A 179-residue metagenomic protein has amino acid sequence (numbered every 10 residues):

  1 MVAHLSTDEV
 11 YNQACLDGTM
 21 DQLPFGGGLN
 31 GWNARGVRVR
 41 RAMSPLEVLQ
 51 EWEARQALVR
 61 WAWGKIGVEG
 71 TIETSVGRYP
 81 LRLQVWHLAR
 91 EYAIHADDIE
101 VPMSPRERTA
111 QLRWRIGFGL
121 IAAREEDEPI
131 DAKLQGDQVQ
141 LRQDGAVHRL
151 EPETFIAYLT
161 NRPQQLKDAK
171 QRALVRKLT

Functional and structural regions predicted by a protein language model:
M1, V48-E51, R55, Q84 (+1 more regions): Amphipathic alpha-helix face/heptad-repeat signature
A3-A14, L58, E91-D98: Alpha-helical scaffold segments in carbohydrate-active enzymes
H4, P45, E51-A54, T74 (+2 more regions): Broad hydrophobic/π-residue packing in well-ordered secondary structure
V10-K65, E69, L159, K170 (+1 more regions): Short, helix-capping/interhelical loops that line the mouth of catalytic, cofactor-, or ligand-binding pockets
G18-M20, E69-T179: Structured surface interface patches that mediate subunit assembly and partner/cofactor docking
